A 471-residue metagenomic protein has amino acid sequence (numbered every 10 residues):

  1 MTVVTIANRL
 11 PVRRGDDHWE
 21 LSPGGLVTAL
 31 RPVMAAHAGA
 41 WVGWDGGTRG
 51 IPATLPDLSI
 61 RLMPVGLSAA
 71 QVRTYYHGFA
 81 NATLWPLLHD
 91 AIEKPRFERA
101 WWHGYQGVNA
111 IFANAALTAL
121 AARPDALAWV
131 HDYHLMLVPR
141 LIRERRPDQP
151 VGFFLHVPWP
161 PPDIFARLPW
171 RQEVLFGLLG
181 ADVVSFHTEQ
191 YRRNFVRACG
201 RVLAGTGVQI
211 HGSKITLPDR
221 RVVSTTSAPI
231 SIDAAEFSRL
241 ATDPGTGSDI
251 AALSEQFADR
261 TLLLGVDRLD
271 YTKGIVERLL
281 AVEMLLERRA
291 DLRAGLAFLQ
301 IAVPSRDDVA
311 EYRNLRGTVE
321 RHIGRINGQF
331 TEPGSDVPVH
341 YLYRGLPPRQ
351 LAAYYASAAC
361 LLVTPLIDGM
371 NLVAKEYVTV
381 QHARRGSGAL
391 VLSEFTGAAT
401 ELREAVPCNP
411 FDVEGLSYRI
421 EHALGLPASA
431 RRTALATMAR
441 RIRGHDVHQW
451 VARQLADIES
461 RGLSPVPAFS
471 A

Functional and structural regions predicted by a protein language model:
M1-A471: Catalytic cores of carbohydrate-active enzymes across secretory and cytosolic contexts
